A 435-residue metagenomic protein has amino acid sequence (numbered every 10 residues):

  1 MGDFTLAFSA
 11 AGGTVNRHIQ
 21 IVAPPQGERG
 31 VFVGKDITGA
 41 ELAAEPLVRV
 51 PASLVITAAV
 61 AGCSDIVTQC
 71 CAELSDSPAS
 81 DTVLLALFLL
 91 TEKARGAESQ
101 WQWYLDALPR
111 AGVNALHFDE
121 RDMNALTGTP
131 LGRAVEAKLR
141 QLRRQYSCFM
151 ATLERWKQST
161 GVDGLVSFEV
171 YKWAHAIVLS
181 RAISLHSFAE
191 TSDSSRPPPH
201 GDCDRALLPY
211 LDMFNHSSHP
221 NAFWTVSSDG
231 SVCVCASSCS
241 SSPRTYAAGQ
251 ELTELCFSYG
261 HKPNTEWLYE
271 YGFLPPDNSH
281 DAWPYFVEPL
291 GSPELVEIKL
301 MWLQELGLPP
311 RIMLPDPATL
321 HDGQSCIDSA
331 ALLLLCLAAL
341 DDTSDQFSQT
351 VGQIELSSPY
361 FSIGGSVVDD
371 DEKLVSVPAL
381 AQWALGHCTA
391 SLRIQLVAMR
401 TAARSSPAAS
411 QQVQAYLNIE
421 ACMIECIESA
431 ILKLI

Functional and structural regions predicted by a protein language model:
M1-L54, A59-D65, R95-G96, W103-I435: Long, positively charged leader/targeting segments at protein N-termini
V67-T91, W283-L290: E2/UBC-UEV (E2-variant) core
